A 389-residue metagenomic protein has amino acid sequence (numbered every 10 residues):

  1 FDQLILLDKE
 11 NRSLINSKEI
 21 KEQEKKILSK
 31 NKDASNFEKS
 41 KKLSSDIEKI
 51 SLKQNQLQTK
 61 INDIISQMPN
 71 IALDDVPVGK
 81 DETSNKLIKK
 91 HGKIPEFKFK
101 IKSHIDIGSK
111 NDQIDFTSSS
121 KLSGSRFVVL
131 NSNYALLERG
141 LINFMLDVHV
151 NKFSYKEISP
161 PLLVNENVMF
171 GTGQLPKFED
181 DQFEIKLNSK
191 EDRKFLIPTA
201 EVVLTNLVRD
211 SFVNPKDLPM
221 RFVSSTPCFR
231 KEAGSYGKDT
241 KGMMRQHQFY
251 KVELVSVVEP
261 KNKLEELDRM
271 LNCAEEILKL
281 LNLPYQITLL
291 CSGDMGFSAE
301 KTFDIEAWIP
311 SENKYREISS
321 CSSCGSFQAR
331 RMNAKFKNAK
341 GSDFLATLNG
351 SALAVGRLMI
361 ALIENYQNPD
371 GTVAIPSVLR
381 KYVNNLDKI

Functional and structural regions predicted by a protein language model:
F1-P95, S109, Q113: N-terminal alpha-helical targeting/anchoring segments
K90-I389: TRNA-recognition modules of translation machinery and tRNA-sensing kinases, especially anticodon-binding
